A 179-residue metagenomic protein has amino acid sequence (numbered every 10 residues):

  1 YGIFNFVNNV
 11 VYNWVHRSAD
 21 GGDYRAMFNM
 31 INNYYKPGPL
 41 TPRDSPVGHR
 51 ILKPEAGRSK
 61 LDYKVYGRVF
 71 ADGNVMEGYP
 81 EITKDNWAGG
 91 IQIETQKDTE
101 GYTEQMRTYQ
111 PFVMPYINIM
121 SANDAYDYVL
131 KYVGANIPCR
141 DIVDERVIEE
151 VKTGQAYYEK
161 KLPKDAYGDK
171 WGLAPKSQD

Functional and structural regions predicted by a protein language model:
Y1-V15, M27-P39, F70-G78: Right-handed parallel beta-helix
G22-D23: Short, T/G/N/S-enriched strand-turn elements that build extracellular solenoid repeat scaffolds
Y35-D179: Long, contiguous C-terminal flanking segments immediately downstream of a protein's structured core
